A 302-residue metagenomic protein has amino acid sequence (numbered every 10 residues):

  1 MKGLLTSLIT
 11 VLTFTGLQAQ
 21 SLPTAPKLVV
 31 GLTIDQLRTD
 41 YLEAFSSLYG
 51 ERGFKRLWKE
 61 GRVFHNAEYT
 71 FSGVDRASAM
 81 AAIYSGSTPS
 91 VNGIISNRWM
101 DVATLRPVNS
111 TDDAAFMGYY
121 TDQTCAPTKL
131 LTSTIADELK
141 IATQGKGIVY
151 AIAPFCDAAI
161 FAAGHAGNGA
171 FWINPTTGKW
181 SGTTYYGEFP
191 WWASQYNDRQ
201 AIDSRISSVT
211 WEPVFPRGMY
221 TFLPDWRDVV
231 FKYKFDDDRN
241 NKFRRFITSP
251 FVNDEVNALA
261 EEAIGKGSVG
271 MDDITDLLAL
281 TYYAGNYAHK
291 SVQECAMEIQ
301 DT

Functional and structural regions predicted by a protein language model:
M1-T24: Bacterial Sec-dependent N-terminal signal peptides
G3, S7, D40, E60 (+5 more regions): Generic, well-ordered alpha-helical scaffold segments in large soluble proteins
P26-R38, L57, I83, L139 (+3 more regions): Beta-strand elements within well-structured catalytic alpha/beta cores of enzymes that handle phosphate/sulfate esters
T33, L37-Y41, G50-F54, R76-M80 (+6 more regions): Stable alpha-helical elements in mature extracytoplasmic
R38-A44, Y69, T121-P127, F243-P250 (+1 more regions): Second-shell loop/turn segments in exported
L42-V91, I148-I152: Short, structured active-site-proximal loop/turn typified by the sulfatase FGly-forming signature C/S-X-P-X-R
F45-Y49, G164-T176, V292-Q300: Short secondary-structure boundary/capping segments
S87-T88, G93-I274, Y283-A288: His/Asp/Glu-rich, glycine-adjacent segments that coordinate divalent cations and/or stabilize oxyanion chemistry on
